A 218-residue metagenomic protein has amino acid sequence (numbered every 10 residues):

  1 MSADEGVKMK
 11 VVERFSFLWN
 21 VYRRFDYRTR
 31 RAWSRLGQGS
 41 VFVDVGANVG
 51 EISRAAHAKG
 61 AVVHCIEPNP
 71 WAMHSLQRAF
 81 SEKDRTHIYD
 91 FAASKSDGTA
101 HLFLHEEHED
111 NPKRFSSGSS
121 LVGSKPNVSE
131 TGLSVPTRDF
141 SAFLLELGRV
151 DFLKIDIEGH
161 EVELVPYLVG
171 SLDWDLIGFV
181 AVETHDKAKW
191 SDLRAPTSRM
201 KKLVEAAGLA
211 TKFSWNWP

Functional and structural regions predicted by a protein language model:
M1-P218: Phosphate/nucleotide-binding beta-alpha loop and adjacent structural elements of enzyme active sites
